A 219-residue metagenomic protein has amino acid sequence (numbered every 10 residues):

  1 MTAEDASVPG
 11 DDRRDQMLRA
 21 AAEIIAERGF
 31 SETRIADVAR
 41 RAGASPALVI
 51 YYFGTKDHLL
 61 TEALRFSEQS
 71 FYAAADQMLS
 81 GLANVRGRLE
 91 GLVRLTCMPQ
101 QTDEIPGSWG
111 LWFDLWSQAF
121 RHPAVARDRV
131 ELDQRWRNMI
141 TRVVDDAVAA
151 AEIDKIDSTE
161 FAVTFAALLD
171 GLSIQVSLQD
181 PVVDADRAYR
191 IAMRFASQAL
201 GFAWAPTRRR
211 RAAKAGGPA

Functional and structural regions predicted by a protein language model:
M1-D12, R19, W204-A219: N-terminal intrinsically disordered/low-complexity leader segments
Q16, A20-H58, E62: Helix-turn-helix
E27-S31, G81-L82, A150: Short coil/turn segments at alpha/beta junctions that flank glycine-rich nucleotide-binding fingerprints
T55, R121-P123: Short loop-to-helix capping motifs
E62, D76-W109, F161-F165, R211-A212: Hydrophobic alpha-helical connector segments
R65-S70: Short, basic, alpha-helical segments at the C-terminal edge of helix-turn-helix-like DNA-binding modules
I105-F113, P123-A149, R190-R194: Amphipathic alpha-helical packing segments from all-alpha helical-bundle domains
A126-V130, V148-K214, A219: Hydrophobic/aromatic-rich alpha-helical bundle segments in the mid-to-C-terminal region
